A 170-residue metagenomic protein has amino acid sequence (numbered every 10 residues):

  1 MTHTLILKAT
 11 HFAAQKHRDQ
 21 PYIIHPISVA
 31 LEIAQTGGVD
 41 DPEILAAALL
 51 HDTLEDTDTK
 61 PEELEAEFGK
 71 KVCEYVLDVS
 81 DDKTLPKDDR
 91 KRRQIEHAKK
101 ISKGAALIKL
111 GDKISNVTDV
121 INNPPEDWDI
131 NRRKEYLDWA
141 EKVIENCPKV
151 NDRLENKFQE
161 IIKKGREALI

Functional and structural regions predicted by a protein language model:
M1-I170: Active-site helical microenvironments for divalent-metal-assisted chemistry
